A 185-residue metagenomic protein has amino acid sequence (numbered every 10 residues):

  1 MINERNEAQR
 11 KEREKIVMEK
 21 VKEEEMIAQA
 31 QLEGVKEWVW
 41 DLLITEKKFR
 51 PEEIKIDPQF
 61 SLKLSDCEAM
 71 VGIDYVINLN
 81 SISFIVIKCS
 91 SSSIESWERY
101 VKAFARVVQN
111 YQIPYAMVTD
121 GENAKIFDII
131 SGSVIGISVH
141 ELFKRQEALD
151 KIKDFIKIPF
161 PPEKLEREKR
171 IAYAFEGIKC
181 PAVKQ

Functional and structural regions predicted by a protein language model:
I2-P114, I130-Q185: A short, conserved, highly charged catalytic patch centered on acidic carboxylates
T119-A124: Short beta-alpha junction loops
I126-D128: Conserved blade-register residue in beta-propeller folds
